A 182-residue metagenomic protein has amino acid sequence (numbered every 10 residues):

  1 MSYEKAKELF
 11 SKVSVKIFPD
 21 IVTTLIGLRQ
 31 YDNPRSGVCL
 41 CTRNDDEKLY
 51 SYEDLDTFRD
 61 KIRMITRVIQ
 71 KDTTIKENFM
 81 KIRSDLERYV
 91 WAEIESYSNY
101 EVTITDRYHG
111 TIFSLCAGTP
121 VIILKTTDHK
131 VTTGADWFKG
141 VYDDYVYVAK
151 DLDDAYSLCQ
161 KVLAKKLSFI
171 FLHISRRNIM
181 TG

Functional and structural regions predicted by a protein language model:
M1-G182: Active-site anion-handling motifs in enzyme catalytic cores
